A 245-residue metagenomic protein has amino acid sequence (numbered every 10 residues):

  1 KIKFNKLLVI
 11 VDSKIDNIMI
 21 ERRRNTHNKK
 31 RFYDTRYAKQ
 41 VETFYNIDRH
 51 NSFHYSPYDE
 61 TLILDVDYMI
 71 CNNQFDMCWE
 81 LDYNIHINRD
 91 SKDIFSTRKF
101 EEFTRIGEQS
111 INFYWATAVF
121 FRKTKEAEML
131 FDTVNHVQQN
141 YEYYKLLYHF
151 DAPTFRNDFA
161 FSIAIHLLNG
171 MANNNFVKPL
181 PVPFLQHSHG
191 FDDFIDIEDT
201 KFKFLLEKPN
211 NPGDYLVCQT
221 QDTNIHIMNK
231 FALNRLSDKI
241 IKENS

Functional and structural regions predicted by a protein language model:
F4-S56: Active-site-proximal specificity loops/subdomain of glycosyltransferases
K6-I15, E21, R89-S91, L146-D151 (+1 more regions): A generic structural motif
V9-I10, L62-D65, I70-C71, I85-N88 (+2 more regions): A structural signal for short, well-ordered beta-strand segments and their strand-loop junctions that often border
I18, H27, Q109-S245: A glycosyltransferase accessory/donor-loop signature
R22-R24, D76-W79, E101-E102: Short, glycine/charged-enriched secondary-structure capping and boundary segments
K39-Q40, F103-Q109: Short, P/G- and charge-enriched loop/turn segments at secondary-structure junctions
Y45-T97: GT-A fold catalytic core of metal-dependent nucleotide-sugar glycosyltransferases, centered on the diacidic
